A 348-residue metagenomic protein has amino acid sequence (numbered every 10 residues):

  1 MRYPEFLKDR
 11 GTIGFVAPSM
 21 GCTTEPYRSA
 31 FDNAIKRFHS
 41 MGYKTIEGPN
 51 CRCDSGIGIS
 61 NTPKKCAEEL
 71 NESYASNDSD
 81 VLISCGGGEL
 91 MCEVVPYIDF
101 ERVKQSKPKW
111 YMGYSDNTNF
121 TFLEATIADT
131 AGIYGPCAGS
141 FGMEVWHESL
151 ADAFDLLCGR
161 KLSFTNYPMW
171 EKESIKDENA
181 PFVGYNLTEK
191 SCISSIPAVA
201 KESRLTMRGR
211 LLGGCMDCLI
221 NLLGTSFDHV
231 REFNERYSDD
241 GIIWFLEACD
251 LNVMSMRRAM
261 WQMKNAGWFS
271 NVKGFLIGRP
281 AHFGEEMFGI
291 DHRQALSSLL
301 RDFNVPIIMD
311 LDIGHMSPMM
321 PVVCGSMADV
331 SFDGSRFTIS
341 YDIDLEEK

Functional and structural regions predicted by a protein language model:
M1-D78: ATP/NTP phosphate-donor binding region
F15, L82, D116, L219 (+2 more regions): Buried hydrophobic positions in well-ordered alpha/beta secondary-structure cores of metabolic enzymes
V81-I83, M112, I243-F245, L276: Structural motif
I83-Y97: N-terminal glycine-rich "phosphate-gripper" loop used for MgATP/nucleotide binding and carboxylate activation
I98-E124, A131-G139, F303-P306: Short, acidic/small-residue loops that bind anionic groups at enzyme active sites
A131-D217: Conserved anion/nucleotide-ligand pocket segment
R210-C249, V253-M256: Oxyanion-binding "anion nests"
V253-K348: C-terminal active-site/capping subdomain that shapes the small-molecule cofactor and substrate pocket of enzyme
